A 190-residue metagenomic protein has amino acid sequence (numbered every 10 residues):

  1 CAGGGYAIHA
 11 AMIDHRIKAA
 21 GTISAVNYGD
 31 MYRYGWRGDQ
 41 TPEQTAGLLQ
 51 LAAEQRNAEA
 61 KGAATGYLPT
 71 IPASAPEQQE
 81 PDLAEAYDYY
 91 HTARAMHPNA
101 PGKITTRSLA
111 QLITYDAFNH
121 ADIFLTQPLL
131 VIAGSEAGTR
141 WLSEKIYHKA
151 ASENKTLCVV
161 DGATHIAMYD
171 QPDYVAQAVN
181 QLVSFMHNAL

Functional and structural regions predicted by a protein language model:
C1-G4: Active-site loop->helix "elbow" adjoining a glycine-rich segment at hydrolase catalytic centers
Y6-Y89: Alpha/beta-hydrolase-fold enzymes
W36, I104-A121: Active-site nucleophile elbow and catalytic-triad environment of alpha/beta-hydrolase enzymes
I113-D116, A133-E144: Conserved alpha/beta-hydrolase "acid-adjacent" motif
D122-L125, K149-E153: Short, conserved loop/helix-junction motifs that constitute active-site signature segments in enzyme catalytic cores
F124-L125, L130-A133: Short beta-strand/loop motif that positions the catalytic acidic residue of the alpha/beta-hydrolase fold
A150-I166: Catalytic histidine neighborhood in serine/cysteine hydrolases with alpha/beta-hydrolase-type architecture
D161-L190: Catalytic active-site module of serine/aspartate enzymes centered on a nucleophile-bearing elbow/loop
